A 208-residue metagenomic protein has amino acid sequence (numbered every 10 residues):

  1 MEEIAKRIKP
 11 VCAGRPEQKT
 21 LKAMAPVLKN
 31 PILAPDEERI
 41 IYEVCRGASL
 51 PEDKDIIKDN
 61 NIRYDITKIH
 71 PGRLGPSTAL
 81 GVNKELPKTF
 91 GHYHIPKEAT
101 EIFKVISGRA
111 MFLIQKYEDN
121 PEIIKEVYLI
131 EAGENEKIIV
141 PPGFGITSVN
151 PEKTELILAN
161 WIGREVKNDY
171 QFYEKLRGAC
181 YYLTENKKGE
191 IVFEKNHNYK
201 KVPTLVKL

Functional and structural regions predicted by a protein language model:
M1-A132, N150-L208: Active-site region of the double-stranded beta-helix
E136-I138, P142-T147: Histidine-centered metal-chelating micro-motifs
